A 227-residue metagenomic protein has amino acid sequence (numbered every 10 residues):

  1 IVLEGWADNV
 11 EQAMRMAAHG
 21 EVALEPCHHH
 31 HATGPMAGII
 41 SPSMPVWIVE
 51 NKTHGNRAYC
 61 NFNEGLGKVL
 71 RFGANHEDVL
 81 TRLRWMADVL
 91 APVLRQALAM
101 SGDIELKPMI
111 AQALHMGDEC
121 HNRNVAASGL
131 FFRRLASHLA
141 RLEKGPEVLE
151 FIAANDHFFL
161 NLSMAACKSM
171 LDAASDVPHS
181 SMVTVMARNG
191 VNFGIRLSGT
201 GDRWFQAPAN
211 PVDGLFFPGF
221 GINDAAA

Functional and structural regions predicted by a protein language model:
I1, I39-I40, I48, I104 (+4 more regions): Weak global preference for isoleucine
I1-Q96: An N-terminal, globular interaction/scaffold subdomain
N9, N51, N56, N61-N63 (+7 more regions): Detector for Asparagine
V10, A18-G20, A32-G34, H54-G55 (+7 more regions): Alpha-helical multipass membrane-protein architecture
G55-C60, G67-A153: Extended, non-transmembrane interaction/recognition domains
L114-P211: Accessory "access/gating" subregions that flank catalytic or transport cores
D213-A226: Conserved phosphate/anionic-ligand binding catalytic regions in large, soluble enzymes, centered on
